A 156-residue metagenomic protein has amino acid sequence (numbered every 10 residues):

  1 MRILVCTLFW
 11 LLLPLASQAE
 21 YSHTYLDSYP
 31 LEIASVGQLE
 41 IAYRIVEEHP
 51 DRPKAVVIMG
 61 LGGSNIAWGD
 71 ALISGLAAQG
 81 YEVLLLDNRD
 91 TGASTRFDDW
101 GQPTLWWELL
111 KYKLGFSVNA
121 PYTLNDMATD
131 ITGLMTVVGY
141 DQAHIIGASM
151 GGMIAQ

Functional and structural regions predicted by a protein language model:
M1-L4: Positively charged n-region of N-terminal signal peptides that target proteins for export
C6-P14: Bacterial N-terminal signal peptides
S17-A19: Boundary at the C-terminal end of the N-terminal hydrophobic targeting segment
Y21-I41: N-terminal cap/lid segment of alpha/beta-hydrolase-fold proteins
Y29-P30, L39, D51, D141 (+1 more regions): Residue-level marker for the onset of beta-strands and adjacent loop->beta junctions in well-ordered domains
G37-Y112: Conserved HGGG/HGGXW glycine-rich cap/lid loop of the alpha/beta-hydrolase fold
Y112-A143: Conserved acidic catalytic loop of the alpha/beta-hydrolase fold
G147-G151, A155: Gly/Ala-rich beta-loop-alpha elbow adjacent to hydrolase catalytic centers
